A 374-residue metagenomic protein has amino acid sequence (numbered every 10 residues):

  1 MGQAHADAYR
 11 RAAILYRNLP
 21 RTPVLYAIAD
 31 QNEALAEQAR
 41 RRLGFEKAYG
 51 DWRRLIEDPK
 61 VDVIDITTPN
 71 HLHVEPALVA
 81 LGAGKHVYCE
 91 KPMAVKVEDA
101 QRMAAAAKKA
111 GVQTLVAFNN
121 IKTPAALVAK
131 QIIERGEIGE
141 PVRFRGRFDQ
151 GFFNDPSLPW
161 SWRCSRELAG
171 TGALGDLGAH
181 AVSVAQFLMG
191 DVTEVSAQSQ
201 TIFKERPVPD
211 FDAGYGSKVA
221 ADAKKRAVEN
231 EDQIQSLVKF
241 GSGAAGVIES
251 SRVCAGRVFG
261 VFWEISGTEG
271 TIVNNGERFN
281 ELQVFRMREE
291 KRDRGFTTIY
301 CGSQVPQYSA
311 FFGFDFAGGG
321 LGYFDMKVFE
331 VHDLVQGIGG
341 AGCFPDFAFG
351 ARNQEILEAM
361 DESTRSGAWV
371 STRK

Functional and structural regions predicted by a protein language model:
M1-L43: N-terminal Rossmann-like dinucleotide-binding module
P23-L25, V61, P141, V192: Core-facing hydrophobic residues within beta-strands of well-ordered domains
A36, P76, M103, A129 (+1 more regions): Aromatic/hydrophobic pocket-lining residues that form π-stacking "cages" and hydrophobic walls in ligand
F45-W52: Conserved SAM-binding strand-loop segment of SAM-dependent methyltransferases
V63, P69-I121, G136: Beta-strand-loop-alpha-helix segment that lines the small-molecule cofactor/substrate pocket of alpha/beta enzymes
N120-A227, L282, G367: Predominantly a Rossmann-like dinucleotide-binding segment in NAD(P)-dependent oxidoreductases
A179, E249-V258, G319-G322: Glycine-rich phosphate/pyrophosphate-binding beta-alpha loops
K204-E231, Q235-S242, W263, E269-A348: C-terminal glycine/acidic-rich active-site capping loop/insertion
